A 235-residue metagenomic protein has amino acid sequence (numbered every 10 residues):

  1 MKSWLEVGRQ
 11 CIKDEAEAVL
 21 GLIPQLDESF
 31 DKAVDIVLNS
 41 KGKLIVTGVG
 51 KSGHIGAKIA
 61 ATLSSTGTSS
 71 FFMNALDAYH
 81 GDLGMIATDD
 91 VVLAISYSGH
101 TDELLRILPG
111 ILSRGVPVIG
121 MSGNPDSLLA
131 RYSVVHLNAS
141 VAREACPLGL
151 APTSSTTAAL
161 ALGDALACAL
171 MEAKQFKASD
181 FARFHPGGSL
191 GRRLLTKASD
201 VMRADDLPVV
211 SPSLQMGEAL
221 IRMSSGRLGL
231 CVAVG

Functional and structural regions predicted by a protein language model:
M1-N39: An N-terminal, well-structured beta->alpha segment
R9-D14, I59, L63, T196-R203: Short, basic/glycine-rich phosphate-binding loops at helix/coil junctions that contact nucleotide phosphates
E15, G48, L93, L166 (+3 more regions): Terminal peptide-recognition signature
V19, I23-L26, A94-H100, S211-P212: Short, glycine-rich nucleotide/cofactor-binding loops
S29-A33, A78-D82, E218-A219: Short acidic active-site motifs
G42-A161, A167-M171: Glycine-rich phosphate-binding loops that contact phosphosugars or nucleotide phosphates
R131, A145, E172-R203: Internal, active-site/partner-interface "lid" segment
R193-L228, V234: Bateman/CBS regulatory modules and CBS-like beta-alpha motifs in cytosolic regions of diverse proteins
